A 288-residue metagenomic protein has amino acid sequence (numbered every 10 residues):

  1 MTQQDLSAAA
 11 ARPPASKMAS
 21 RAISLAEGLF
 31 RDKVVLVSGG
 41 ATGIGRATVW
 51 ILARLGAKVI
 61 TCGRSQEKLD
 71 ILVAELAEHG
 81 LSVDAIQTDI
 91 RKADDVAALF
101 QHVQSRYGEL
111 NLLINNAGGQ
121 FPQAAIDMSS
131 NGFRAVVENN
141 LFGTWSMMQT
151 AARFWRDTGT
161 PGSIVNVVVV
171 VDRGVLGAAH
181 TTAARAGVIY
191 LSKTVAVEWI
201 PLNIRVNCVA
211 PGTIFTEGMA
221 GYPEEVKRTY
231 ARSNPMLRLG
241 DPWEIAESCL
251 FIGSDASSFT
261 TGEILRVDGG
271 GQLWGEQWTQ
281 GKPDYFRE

Functional and structural regions predicted by a protein language model:
L6-S20, P201, C208, E224 (+2 more regions): C-terminal helical subdomain
K33, L81-S82, E109-L110, W155-V170 (+2 more regions): Active-site loop of short-chain dehydrogenase/reductase
V34, A41-T42: Conserved glycine-rich cofactor-binding loop
A57-I71: Conserved glycine-rich Rossmann-like NAD(P)H-binding loop of the short-chain dehydrogenase/reductase
E67, Q87-A98, S130, W243-E244: The beta1-alpha1 cofactor-binding region of Rossmann-like NAD(H)/NADP(H)-dependent oxidoreductases
A124-A125, S129-V137, M219, Y230: Substrate-binding pocket helix/loop in short-chain dehydrogenase/reductase
R156, V165-G187, S192-P201, T213: Catalytic loop of short-chain dehydrogenase/reductase
